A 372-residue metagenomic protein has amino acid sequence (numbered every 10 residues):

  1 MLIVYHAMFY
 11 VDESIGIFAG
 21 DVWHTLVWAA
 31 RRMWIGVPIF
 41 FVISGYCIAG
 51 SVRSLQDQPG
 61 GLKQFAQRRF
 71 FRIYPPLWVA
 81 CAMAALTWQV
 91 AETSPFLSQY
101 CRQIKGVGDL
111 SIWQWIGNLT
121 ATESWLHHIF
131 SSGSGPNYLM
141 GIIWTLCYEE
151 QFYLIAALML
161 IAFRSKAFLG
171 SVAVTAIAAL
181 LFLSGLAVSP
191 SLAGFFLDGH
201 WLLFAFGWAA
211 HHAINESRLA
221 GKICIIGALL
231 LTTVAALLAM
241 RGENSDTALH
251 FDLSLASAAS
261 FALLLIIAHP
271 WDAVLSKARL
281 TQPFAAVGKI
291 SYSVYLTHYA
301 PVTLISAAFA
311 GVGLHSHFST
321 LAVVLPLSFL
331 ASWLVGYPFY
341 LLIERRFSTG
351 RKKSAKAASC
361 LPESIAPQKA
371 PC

Functional and structural regions predicted by a protein language model:
V4-M33, A49-K63, L126-G133, M159-S171 (+3 more regions): Alpha-helical transmembrane segments in multi-pass integral membrane proteins
D21-T25, A29, I73-Y148, A256-H269: Membrane-interface helix-loop-helix regions
P38-F40, L202: His/acidic/aromatic-lined binding-pocket segments of jelly-roll/cupin-type domains and related regulatory beta-sandwich
A49, I73, L77-W78, L119-S184 (+1 more regions): Hydrophobic alpha-helical segments with transmembrane-like composition
F65, T145-C147, Y295: Short alpha-helical catalytic segment bearing the HExxH-like zincin motif of zinc-dependent metalloproteases
F70: Active-site helix-to-loop segments that bind/position phosphate- or nucleotide-bearing substrates and donors across
S359-C372: Intrinsic disorder in cytosolic terminal tails and internal cytosolic loops of multi-pass membrane transporters
